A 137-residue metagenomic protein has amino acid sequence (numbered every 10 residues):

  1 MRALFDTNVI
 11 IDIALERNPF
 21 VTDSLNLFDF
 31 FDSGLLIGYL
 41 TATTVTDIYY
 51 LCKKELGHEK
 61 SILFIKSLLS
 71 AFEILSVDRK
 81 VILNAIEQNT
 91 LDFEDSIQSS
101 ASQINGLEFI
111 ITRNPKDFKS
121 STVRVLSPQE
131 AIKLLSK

Functional and structural regions predicted by a protein language model:
M1-Y39, K53-K60, S120, I132-K137: Short, well-structured N-terminal submotif of metal-dependent ribonuclease cores
R2, N26, A71, I104-K137: Acidic, PIN/NYN-like endoribonuclease modules and their adjacent C-terminal/linker elements
D6, D95, N114: Acidic active-site catalytic centers that drive phospho-/nucleotidyl reactions and related ester hydrolyses
V9, I48, A101, I110-I111: Short, hydrophobic/aromatic-rich beta-strand segments within well-structured domains
V9, T44, V81, Q98 (+2 more regions): Alpha-helix capping/helix-boundary segments
N18, D47, V81-N84, I104 (+2 more regions): A broad, structure-centric signal for solvent-exposed, well-ordered loop/edge residues that line or flank functional
L25-D92, S96, S100: PIN-domain endoribonuclease scaffold, especially VapC-family toxins
